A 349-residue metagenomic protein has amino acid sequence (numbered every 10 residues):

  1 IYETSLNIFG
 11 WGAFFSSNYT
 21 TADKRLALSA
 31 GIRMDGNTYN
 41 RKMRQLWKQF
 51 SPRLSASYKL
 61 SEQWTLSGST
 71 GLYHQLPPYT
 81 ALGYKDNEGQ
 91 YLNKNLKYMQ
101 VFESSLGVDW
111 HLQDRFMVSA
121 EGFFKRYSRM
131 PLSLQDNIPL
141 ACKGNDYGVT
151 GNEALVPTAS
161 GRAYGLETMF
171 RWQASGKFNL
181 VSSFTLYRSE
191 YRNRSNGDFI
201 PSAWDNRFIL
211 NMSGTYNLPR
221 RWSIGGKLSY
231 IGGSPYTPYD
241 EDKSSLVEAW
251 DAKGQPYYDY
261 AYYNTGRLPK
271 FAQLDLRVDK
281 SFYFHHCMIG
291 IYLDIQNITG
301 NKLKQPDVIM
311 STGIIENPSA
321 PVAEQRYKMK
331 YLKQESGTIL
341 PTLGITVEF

Functional and structural regions predicted by a protein language model:
I1-F14, N93-K97, M117-S183, I209 (+1 more regions): Outer membrane beta-barrel strand-and-loop segments of large Gram-negative receptors, especially TonB-dependent
Y2-S128, S183, I209, S213-T215: Structural signature of Gram-negative outer-membrane beta-barrels, strongest in the C-terminal barrel of TonB-dependent
N7-W11, L46-F50, Q100-S104, S160-Y164 (+4 more regions): Residues that define the transmembrane beta-barrel architecture of outer-membrane proteins
A13-Y19, L54-Y58, L106-W110, L166-W172 (+6 more regions): Residues on the lipid-exposed face of transmembrane beta-strands in outer-membrane beta-barrel proteins
T20-A22, L26-L28, F124-R126, Y147-P238: Gram-negative outer-membrane beta-barrel transporters
K24-L28, F50, E62-W64, D114-F116 (+6 more regions): Outer-envelope beta-barrel architecture signal
E62-S104, F124-V149, E153, K227-D251 (+1 more regions): Surface-exposed extracellular loop regions of Gram-negative outer-membrane beta-barrel proteins, predominantly
S128, L180, Y230-G254, P269-Q273 (+1 more regions): C-terminal beta-signal and adjacent terminal beta-strands/loops of Gram-negative outer-membrane beta-barrel proteins
